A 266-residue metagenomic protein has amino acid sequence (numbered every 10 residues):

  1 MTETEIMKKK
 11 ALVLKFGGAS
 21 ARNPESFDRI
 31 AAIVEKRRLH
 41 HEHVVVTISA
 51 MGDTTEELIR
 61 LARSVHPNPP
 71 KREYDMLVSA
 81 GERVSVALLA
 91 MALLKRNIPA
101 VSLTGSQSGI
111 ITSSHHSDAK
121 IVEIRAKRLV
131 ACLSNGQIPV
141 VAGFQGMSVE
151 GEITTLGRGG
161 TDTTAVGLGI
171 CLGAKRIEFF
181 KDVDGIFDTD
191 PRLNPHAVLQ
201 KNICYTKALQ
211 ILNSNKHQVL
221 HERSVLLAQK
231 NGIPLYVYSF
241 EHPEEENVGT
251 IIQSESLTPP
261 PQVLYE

Functional and structural regions predicted by a protein language model:
M1-Q229: Nucleotide/pyrophosphate-binding catalytic subdomain
S49-T55, F240-L257: Terminal amphipathic helices with adjacent charged low-complexity linkers/tails
V65, I251-E266: A conserved regulatory-domain signal marking ACT and ACT-like small-molecule sensing domains and adjacent regulatory
Y74, Y205, Y236-Y238, Y265: Sequence-level detector for tyrosine residue identity
S102, A208, L235-V237, I252: Generic structural hydrophobic/aromatic packing signal, biased to beta-strands
H217-E222, N231-V248: Conserved glycine-bearing catalytic or ligand-binding loops at nucleotide- and phosphate-handling centers of large
